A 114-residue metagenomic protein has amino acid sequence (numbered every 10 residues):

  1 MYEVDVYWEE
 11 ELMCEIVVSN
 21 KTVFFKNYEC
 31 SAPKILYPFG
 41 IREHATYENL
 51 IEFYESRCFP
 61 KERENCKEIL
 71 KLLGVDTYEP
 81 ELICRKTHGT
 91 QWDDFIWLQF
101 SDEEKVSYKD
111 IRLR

Functional and structural regions predicted by a protein language model:
M1-R114: Phosphate/dinucleotide-binding and metal-coordinating scaffold of catalytic cores in nucleotide-dependent enzymes
